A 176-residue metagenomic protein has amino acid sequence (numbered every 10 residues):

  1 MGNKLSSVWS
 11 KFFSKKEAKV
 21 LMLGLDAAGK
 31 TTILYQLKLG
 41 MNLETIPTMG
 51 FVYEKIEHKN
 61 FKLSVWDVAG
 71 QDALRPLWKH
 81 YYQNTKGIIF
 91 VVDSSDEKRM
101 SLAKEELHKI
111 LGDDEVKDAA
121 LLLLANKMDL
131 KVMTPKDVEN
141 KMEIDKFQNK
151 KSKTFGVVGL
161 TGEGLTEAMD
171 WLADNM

Functional and structural regions predicted by a protein language model:
M1-M176: TRAFAC-class small GTPase G-domain
